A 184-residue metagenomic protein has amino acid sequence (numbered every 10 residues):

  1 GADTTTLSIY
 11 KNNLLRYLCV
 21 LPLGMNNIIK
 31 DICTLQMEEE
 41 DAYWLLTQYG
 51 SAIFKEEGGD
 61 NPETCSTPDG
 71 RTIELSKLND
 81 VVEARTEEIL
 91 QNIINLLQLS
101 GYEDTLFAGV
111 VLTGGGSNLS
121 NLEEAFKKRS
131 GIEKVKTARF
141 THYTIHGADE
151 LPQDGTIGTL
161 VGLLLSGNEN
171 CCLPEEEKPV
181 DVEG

Functional and structural regions predicted by a protein language model:
T6-G184: Helical "lid/coupling" subdomains associated with nucleotide-phosphate turnover
